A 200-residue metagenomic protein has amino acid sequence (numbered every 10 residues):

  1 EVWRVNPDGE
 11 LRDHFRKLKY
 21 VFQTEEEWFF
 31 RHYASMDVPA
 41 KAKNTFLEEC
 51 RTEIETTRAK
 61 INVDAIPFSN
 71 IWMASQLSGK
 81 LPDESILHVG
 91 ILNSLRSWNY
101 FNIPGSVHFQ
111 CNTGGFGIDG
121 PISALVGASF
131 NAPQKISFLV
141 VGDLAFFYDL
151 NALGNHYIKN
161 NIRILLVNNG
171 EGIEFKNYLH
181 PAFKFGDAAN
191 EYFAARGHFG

Functional and structural regions predicted by a protein language model:
E1, P67, R196-G200: Short, intrinsically disordered, charge-balanced linker/junction segments flanking boundaries in proteins
E1-C50, H156-Y157, I164, G170 (+1 more regions): Glycine-rich, acidic loop regions that bind phosphate or pyrophosphate groups
R4-N6, T24, L87-I91, Q110-N112 (+1 more regions): General beta-strand structural signal in soluble alpha/beta enzymes
R16, Y20-Q23, K60-P67, F193-A194: Hydrophobic alpha-helical scaffolding
K17, E25-F29, S69-M73, L77 (+5 more regions): General structural feature for long, well-ordered alpha-helical segments within catalytic domains of soluble enzymes
A34-T45, E55-I66, N102-V107, D143 (+1 more regions): Generic structural signal for short, solvent-exposed loop/turn connectors between secondary structure elements
R51-Q134: Active-site diphosphate/adenylate-binding microenvironment
Y100-G200: Thiamine diphosphate
